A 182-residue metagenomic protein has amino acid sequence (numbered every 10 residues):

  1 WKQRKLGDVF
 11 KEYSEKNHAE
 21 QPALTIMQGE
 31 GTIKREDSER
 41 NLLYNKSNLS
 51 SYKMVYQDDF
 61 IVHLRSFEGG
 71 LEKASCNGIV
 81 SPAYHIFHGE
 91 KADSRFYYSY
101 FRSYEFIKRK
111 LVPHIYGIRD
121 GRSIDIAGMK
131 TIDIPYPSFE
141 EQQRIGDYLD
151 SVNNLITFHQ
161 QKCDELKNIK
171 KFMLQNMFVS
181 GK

Functional and structural regions predicted by a protein language model:
W1-K182: Feature detects amphipathic, helix-rich regulatory segments
